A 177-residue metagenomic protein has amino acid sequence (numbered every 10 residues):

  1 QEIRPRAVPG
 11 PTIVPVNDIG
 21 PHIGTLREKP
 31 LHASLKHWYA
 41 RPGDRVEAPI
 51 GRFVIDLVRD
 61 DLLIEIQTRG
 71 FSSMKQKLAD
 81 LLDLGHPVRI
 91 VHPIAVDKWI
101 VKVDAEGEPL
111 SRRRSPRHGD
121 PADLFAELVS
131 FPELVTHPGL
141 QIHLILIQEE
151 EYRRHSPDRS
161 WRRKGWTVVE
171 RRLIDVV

Functional and structural regions predicted by a protein language model:
Q1-E2, I55, I64, V177: Intrinsic structural disorder
E2-V54, L82, P121, V129-P132 (+1 more regions): Acidic-basic catalytic patches of nuclease active cores, encompassing PD-(D/E)XK and other metal-cofactor nuclease
L35, I55-G70, M74, L81 (+1 more regions): Conserved catalytic cores of phosphodiester-cleaving nucleases, focusing on short active-site segments
E47-P49, L63, Q67, I90-V96: A short beta-strand-loop structural module common to alpha/beta enzyme folds
V54-I55, D97-K98, E150-R153: A short acidic, often aromatic-flanked loop/helix-cap motif at beta-alpha or helix-coil junctions that lines enzyme
V58, V91, H143-I145: Residues in well-ordered beta-strands of folded domains
M74, L82-Q141: Eukaryotic partner-binding/assembly regions in large regulatory complexes
R112-V177: Long, low-complexity, charged/polar intrinsically disordered regions in eukaryotic proteins
